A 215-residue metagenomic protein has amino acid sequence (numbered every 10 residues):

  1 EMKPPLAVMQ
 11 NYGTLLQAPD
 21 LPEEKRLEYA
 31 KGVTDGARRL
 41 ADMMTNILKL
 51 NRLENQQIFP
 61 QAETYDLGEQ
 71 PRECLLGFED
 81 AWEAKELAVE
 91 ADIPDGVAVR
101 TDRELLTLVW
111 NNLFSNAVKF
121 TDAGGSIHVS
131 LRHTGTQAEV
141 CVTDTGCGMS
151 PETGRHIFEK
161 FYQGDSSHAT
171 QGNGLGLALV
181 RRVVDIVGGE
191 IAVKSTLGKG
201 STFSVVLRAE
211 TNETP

Functional and structural regions predicted by a protein language model:
Q17-E24: Short acidic helix/loop segment immediately C-terminal to the autophosphorylated histidine in two-component histidine
D35-L40: Short alpha-helical segment of the dimerization/phosphotransfer core of two-component systems
Q61-D66, E83, A88-A98: Conserved catalytic submotifs in the C-terminal HATPase_c
L67, G148-H156: Short helix N-cap motif at coil->helix boundaries in the Bergerat
D80, C147-G148: Glycine-rich G1-box
A117-V118: Short helix-loop "hinge" at the ATP-lid/N-box region of the Bergerat-fold HATPase_c
